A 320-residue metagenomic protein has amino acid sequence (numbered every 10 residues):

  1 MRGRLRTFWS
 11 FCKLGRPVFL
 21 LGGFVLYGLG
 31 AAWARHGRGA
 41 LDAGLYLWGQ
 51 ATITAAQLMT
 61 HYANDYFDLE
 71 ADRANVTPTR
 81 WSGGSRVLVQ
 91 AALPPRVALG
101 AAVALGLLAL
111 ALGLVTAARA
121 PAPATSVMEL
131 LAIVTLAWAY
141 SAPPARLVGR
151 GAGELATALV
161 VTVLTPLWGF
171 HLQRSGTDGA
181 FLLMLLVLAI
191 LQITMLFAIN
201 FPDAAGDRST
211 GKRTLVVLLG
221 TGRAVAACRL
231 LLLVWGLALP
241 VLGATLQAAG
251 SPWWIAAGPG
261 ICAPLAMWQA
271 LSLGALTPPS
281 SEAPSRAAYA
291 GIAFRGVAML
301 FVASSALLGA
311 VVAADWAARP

Functional and structural regions predicted by a protein language model:
W9-S10, S85-G176: Intramembrane alpha-helical segments
L21-G30, L155-F170, V217-T221, A287-A306: Small-residue-rich segments of transmembrane alpha-helices in multi-pass membrane proteins, especially helix faces
G28-L29, W33, G37-L69, S126-W138 (+1 more regions): Membrane-embedded alpha-helical segments that form the functional core of polytopic membrane enzymes, especially those
H36-L41, L155-A204, T210, G222-A226: Functional transmembrane core segments of multi-pass inner-membrane proteins
A55-S82, I193-V216: Acidic (Asp/Glu-rich) catalytic motifs at the cytosolic membrane interface
A74-P121, R213-A249, A293-M299: Multi-pass membrane catalytic core of lipid/isoprenoid biosynthesis enzymes
L164-G176, W235-L242, A298-A317: Hydrophobic alpha-helical transmembrane segments in multi-pass integral membrane proteins
T245-P320: Extended hydrophobic alpha-helices typical of membrane-associated regions
